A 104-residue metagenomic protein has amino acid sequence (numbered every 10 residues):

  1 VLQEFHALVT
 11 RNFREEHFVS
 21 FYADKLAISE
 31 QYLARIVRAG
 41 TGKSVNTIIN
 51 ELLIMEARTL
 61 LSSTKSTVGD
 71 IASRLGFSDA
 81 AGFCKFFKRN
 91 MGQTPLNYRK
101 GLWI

Functional and structural regions predicted by a protein language model:
V1-A27, K100-I104: Inter-domain helical "communication" segments and dimerization helices that couple sensory or membrane-embedded modules
F5-F18, V37, T41, R58-T67 (+2 more regions): Basic, amphipathic alpha-helical hairpins
F21-I28, L33, V37, I71-S78 (+2 more regions): Append "Primarily bacterial transcriptional regulators
A39-A80, K100-I104: Terminal helix-turn-helix DNA-binding modules in bacterial transcription factors
C84-I104: …primarily DNA-binding HTH/wHTH and HhH modules…
